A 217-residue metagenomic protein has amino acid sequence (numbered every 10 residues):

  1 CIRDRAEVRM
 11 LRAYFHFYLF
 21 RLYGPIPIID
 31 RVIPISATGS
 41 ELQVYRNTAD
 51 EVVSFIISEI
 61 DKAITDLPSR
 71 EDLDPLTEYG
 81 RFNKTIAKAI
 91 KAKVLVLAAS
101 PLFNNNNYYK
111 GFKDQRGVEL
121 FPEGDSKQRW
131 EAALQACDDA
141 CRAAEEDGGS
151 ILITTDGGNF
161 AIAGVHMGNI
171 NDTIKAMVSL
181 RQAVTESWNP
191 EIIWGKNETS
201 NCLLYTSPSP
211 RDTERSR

Functional and structural regions predicted by a protein language model:
C1-I2, Y205-S216: Single conserved hydrophobic/aromatic residue that forms the stacking wall/gate of nucleotide- or nucleobase-binding
R3-L204: Structured, solvent-exposed acidic/aromatic patches
